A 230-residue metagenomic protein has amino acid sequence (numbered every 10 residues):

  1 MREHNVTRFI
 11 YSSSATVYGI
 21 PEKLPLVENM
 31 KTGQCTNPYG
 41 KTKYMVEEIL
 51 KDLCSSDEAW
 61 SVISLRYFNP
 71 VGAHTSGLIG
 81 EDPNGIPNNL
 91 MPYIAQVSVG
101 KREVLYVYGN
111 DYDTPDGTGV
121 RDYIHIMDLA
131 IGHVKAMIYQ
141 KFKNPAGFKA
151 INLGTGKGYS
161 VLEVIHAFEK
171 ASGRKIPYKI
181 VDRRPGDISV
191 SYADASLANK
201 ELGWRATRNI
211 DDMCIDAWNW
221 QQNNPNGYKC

Functional and structural regions predicted by a protein language model:
E3, T7-R8, V17-N69, L78-N89: Catalytic helix-loop patch of NAD(P)-dependent Rossmann-fold dehydrogenases
F9-Y11, I63-R66, D122, N152-G154: Structural signature of the Rossmann-like NAD(P)-dependent dehydrogenase/reductase core
S14: Residue(s) in the substrate-gating loop at a strand-loop-helix junction that position the organic substrate next
Y18, V71, K157-Y159: Feature marks short, surface-exposed loop/turn motifs that line or immediately flank catalytic pockets and channel
I20-E22, H74, L162-V164: Short glycine-/acidic-enriched loop or helix-start segments at secondary-structure transitions that form or flank
T75-I79, T118-G119: Short acidic, glycine/proline-rich loop/turn micro-motifs
L90-C230: C-terminal substrate-binding subdomain of Rossmann-fold SDR/epimerase-dehydratase oxidoreductases
